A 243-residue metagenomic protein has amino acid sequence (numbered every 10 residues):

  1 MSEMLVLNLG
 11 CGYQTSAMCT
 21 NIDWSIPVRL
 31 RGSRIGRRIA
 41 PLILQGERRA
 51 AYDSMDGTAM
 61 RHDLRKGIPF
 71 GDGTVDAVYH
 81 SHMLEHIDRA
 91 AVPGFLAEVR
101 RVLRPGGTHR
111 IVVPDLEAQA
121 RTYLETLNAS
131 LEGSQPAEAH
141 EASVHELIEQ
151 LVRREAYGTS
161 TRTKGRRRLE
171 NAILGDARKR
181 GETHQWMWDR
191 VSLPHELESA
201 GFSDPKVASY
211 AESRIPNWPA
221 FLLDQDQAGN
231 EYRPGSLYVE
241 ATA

Functional and structural regions predicted by a protein language model:
S2-L5, A40-I43, R168-L169, P219-L223: Short amphipathic alpha-helical surface micro-motifs
M4-R121, V239-A243: Conserved SAM-binding loop
A91-G94, E98, R104, T108-T242: S-adenosyl-L-methionine-dependent methyltransferase catalytic module, highlighting the catalytic core
